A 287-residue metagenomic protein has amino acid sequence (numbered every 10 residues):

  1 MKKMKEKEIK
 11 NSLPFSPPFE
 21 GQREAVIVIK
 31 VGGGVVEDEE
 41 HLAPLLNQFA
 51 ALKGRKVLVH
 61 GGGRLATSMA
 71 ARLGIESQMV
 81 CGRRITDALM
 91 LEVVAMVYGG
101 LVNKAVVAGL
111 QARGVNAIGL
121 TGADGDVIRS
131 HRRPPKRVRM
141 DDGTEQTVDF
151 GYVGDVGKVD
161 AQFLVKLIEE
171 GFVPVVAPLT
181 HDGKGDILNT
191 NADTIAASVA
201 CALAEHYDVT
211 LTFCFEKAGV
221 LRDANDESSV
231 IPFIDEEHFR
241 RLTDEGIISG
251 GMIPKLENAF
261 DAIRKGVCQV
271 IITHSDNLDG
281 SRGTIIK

Functional and structural regions predicted by a protein language model:
K2-K5, K10, F15, E24-K287: C-terminal catalytic "cap/lid" subdomain
E20-G21: Glycine-biased, low-complexity coil/linker segments
